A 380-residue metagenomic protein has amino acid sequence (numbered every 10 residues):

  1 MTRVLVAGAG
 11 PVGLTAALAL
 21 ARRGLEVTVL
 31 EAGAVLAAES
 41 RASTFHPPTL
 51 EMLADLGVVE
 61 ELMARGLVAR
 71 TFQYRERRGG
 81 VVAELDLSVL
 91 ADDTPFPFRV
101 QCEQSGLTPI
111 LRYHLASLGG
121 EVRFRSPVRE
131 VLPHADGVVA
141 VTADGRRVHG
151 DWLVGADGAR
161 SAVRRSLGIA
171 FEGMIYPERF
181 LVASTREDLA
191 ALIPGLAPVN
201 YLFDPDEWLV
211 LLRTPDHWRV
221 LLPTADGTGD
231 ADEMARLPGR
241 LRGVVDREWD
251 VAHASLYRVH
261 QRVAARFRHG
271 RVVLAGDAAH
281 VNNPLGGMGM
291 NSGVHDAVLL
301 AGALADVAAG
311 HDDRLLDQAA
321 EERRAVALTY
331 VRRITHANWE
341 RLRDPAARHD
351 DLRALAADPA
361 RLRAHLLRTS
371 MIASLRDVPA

Functional and structural regions predicted by a protein language model:
M1-V4: Extreme N-terminal starter segment of soluble prokaryotic enzymes
G8-L18, R22, L111, G155 (+2 more regions): Conserved mid-domain beta->alpha element of the FAD-binding
A21-R41: Glycine-rich FAD pyrophosphate-binding loop
R41, H46-H114, L212: Active-site-adjacent segment of FAD-dependent monooxygenases/related oxidoreductases
Y113, W152, A156-V259: Conserved FAD-binding catalytic core of PHBH/FMO-like flavoproteins
F124-V138: A conserved short coil-to-beta-strand element within the FAD-binding core of flavoproteins
A143-W152: Core beta-strand elements of the Rossmann-like FAD/NAD(P) dinucleotide-binding domain in flavoenzyme oxidoreductases
A225, A303-A380: C-terminal helical "tail/cap" subdomain of flavin- and related membrane-associated enzymes
